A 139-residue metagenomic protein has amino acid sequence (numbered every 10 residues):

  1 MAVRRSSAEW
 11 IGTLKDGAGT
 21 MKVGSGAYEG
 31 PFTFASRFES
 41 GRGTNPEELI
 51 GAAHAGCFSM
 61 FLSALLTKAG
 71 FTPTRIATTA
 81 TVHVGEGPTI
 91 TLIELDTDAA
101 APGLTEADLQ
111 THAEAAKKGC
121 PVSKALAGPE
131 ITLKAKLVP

Functional and structural regions predicted by a protein language model:
M1-A52, S59-P139: Extended beta-strand/beta-hairpin segments
